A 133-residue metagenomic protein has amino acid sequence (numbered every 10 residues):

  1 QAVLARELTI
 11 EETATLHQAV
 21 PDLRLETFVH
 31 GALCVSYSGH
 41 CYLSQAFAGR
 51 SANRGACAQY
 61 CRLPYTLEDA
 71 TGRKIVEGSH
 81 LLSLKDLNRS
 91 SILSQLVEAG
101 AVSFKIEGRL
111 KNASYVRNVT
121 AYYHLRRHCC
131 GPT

Functional and structural regions predicted by a protein language model:
Q1: Metabolite-binding pocket within alpha/beta catalytic cores that recognizes anionic/polar moieties
L4, L8-S103, L110-T133: Active-site pocket-lining/capping segments in soluble small-molecule metabolic enzymes
